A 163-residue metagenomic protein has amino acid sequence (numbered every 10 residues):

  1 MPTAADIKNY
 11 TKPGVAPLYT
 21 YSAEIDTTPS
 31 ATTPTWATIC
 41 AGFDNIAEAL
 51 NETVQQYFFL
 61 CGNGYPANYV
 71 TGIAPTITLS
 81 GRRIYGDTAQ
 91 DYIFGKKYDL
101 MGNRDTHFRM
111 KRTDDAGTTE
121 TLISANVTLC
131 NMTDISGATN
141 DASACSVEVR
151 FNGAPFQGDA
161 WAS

Functional and structural regions predicted by a protein language model:
M1-P2, S163: Glycine- and charge-rich intrinsically disordered segments
P2-I84, N126-S143: Solvent-exposed edge beta-strands and adjacent loop segments that serve as assembly or binding interfaces
I7, T11, G81, N103 (+2 more regions): Short, intrinsically disordered low-complexity segments
V70, D99-D105, M132, R150-G153: Short, surface-exposed linear patches
R83-G86, A154-F156: Acidic glycine-/aspartate-rich tracts in secreted/extracellular proteins
Q90-N126: Short, acidic/charged, Gly/Pro-enriched secondary-structure junctions
Q90-Y92, Q157-S163: Short, charged, solvent-exposed linker or helix-capping segments at domain edges/interfaces that act as flexible hinges
K111-D159: Short beta-strand and beta-hairpin "edge-sheet" elements
